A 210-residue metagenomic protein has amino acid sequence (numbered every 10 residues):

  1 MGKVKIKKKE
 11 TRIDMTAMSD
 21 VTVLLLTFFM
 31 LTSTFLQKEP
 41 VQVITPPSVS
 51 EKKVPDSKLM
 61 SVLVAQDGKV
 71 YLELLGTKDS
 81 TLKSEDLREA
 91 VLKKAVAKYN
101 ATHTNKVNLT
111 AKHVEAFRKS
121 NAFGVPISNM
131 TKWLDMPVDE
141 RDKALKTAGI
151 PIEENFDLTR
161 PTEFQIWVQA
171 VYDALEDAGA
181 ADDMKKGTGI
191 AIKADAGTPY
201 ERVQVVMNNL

Functional and structural regions predicted by a protein language model:
M1-K9, S61-L63, N108: Short N-terminal signal/transit or membrane-insertion segments and the immediately adjacent low-complexity/disordered
K3-P40: Hydrophobic single transmembrane helices highlighted by the model
L36-L210: Long, low-hydrophobicity, acidic/polar, solvent-exposed interaction domains
